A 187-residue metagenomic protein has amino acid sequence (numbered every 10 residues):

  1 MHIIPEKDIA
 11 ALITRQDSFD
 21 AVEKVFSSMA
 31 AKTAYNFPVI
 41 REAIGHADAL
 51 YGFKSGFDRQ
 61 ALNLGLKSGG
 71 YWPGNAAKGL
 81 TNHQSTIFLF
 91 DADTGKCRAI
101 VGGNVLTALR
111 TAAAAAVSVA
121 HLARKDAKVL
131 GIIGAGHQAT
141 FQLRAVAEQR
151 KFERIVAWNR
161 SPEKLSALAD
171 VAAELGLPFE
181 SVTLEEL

Functional and structural regions predicted by a protein language model:
M1-T107, A114-A116, D126: N-terminal ligand-binding/catalytic initiation module
H2, R154, P178-E180: Conserved beta-strand segments of alpha/beta enzyme cores
H2-I4, A147-K151: Acidic/polar active-site rim loop that often engages polyanionic ligands
T14, S18-A21, T111, Q138 (+2 more regions): General structural feature for long, well-ordered alpha-helical segments within catalytic domains of soluble enzymes
R110-L130, H137-Q149: Short internal alpha-helix immediately C-terminal to a glycine-rich phosphate-binding loop in Rossmann-like
I132-I133, W158, V182: Structural motif
Q149-L175: NAD(P)-binding Rossmann-fold cofactor-contacting core
L175-L187: Short acidic low-complexity segments
